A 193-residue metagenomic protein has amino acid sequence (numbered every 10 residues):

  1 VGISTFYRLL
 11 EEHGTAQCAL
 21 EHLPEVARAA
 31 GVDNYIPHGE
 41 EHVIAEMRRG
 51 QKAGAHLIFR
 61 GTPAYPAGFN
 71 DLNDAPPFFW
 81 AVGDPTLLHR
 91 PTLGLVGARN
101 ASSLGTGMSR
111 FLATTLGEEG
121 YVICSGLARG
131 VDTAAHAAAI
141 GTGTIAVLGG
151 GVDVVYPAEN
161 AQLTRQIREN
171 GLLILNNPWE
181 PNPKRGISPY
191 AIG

Functional and structural regions predicted by a protein language model:
V1-T62: Short, small/acidic-rich helices and loops at N termini and domain boundaries of DNA replication/processing enzymes
L57-G193: Glycine-biased, small-residue-rich flexible motifs in mid-sequence functional cores and linkers
